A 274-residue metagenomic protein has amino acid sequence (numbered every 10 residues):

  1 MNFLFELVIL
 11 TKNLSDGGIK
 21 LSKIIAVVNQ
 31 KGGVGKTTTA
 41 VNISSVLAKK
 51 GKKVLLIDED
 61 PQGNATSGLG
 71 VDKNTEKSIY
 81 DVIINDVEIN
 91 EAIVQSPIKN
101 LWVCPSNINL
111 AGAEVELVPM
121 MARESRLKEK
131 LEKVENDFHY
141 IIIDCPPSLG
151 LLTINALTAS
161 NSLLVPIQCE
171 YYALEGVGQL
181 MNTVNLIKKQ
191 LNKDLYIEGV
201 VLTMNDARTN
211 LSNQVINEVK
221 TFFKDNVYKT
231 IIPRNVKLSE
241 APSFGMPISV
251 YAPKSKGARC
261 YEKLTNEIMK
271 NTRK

Functional and structural regions predicted by a protein language model:
M1-K274: P-loop NTP-binding core
